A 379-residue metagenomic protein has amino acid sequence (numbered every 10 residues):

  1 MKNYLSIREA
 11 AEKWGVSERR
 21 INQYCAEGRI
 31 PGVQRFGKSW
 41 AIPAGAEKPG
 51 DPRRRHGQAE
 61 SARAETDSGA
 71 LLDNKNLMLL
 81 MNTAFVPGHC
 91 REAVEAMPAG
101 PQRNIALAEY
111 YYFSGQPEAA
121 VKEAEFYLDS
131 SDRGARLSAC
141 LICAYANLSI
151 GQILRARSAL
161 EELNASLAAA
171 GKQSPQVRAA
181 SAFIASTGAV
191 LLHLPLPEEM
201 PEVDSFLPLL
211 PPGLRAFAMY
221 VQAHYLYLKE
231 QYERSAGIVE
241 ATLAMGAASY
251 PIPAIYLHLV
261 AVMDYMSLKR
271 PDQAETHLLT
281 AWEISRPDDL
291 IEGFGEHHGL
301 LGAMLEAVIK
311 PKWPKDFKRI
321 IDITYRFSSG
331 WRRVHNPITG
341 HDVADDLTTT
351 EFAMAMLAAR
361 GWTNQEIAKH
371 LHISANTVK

Functional and structural regions predicted by a protein language model:
M1-R20: Polyanion-binding surface elements
I7, P31-H56: Short helix-start
W14-A41: Major-groove DNA-recognition helix of helix-turn-helix-type DNA-binding domains
R19, A59-L137, I291, H298-E306 (+1 more regions): Flexible inter-repeat linkers and adjacent short helices within tandem amphipathic alpha-helical repeat scaffolds
D67-N82, P101-G115, L137-I153, V177-L194 (+3 more regions): Tandem amphipathic alpha-helical repeat scaffolds
R91-G100, E125-R136, E162-P175, P201-L214 (+2 more regions): Solenoid-like repeat scaffolds
A274-D288, K315, Y325: TPR/TPR-like (Sel1-like) alpha-helical repeat modules
H335-K379: Helix-turn-helix DNA-binding segment
